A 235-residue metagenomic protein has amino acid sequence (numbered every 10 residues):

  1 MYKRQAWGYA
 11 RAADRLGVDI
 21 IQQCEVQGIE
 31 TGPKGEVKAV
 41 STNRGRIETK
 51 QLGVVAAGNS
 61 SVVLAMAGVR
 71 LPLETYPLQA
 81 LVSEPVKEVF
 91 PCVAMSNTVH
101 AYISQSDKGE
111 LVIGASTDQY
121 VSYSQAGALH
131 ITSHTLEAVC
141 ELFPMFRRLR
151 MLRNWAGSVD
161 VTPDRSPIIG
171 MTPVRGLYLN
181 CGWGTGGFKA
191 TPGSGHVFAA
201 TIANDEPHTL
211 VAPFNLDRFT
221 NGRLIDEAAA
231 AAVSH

Functional and structural regions predicted by a protein language model:
K3-A12, A57-N59, I131-A138, G187-A190 (+1 more regions): Mid-domain beta-loop-alpha active-site segment that forms a flexible, acidic cofactor/metal-binding surface
K3-Q51: Helical element adjacent to the flavin cofactor pocket in flavoenzyme catalytic cores
A6, L64, A199: Short-chain dehydrogenase/reductase
A12-L16, M66, T201-D205: Active-site catalytic microenvironments for nucleophilic, acid-base chemistry
I21, G53, Y178-N180: Hydrophobic/aromatic beta-strand patches that form the interior of the parallel beta-sheet core in alpha/beta enzyme
G28-E30, E36, R46-K50, V54-R175 (+1 more regions): Active-site substrate-recognition segment that forms the wall of the catalytic cavity or substrate channel
T98, C140-H235: C-terminal catalytic lobe of FAD-dependent flavoproteins
